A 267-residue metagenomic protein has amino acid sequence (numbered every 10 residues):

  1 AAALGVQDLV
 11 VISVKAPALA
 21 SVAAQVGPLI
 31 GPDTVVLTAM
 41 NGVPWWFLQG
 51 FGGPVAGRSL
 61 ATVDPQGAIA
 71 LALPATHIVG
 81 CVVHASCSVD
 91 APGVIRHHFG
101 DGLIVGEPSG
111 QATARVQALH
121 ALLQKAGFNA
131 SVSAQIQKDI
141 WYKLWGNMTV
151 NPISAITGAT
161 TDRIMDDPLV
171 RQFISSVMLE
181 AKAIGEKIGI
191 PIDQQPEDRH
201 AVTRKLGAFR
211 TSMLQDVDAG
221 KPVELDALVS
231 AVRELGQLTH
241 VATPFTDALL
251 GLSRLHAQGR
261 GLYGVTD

Functional and structural regions predicted by a protein language model:
A2-D90: Rossmann-like NAD(P)(H) cofactor-binding subdomain of soluble oxidoreductases
A16-P17, G110, Q135, P222: Short, surface-exposed acidic/glycine-rich loop or hinge patches that mediate macromolecular interfaces
P17, L60, D64, A114 (+7 more regions): Conserved active-site and cofactor/substrate-binding residues in soluble primary-metabolism enzymes
L29, L71-K143, T149, A155-D193: Internal alpha-helical scaffold of NAD(P)-dependent oxidoreductase catalytic cores
I30, P44-A56, I95-E107, G158-R163 (+1 more regions): Helix-loop-beta segment of a Rossmann-like dinucleotide-binding subdomain
P44-W46, S88, I140, V202 (+1 more regions): Generic structural signal for helix capping and beta-alpha/helix-loop junctions
R163, R171-D267: NAD(P)-dependent Rossmann-like dehydrogenase/reductase catalytic/cofactor-binding core
